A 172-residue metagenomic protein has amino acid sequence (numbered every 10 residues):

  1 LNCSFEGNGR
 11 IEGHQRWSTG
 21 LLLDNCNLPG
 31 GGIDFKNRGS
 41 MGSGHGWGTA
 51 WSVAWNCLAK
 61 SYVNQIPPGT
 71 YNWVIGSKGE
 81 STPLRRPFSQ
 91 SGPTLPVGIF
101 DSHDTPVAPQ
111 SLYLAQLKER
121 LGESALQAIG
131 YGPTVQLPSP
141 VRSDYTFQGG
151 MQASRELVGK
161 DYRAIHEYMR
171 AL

Functional and structural regions predicted by a protein language model:
L1-L172: Extracellular parallel beta-helix/beta-solenoid repeat domains
